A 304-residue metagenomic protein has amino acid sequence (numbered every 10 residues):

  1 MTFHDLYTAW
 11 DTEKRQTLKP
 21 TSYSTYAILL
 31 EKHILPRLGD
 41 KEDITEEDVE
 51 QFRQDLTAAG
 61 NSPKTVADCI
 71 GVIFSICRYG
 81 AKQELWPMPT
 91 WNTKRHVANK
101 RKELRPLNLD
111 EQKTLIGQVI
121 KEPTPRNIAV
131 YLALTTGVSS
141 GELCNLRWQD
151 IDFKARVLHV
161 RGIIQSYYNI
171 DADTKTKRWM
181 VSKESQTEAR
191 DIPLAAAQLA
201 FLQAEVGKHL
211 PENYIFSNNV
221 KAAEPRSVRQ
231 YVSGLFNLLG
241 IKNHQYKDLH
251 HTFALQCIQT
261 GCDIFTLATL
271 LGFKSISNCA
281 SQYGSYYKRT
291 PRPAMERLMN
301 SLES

Functional and structural regions predicted by a protein language model:
H4-Y7, D11-Y79, R101, A222-S227 (+1 more regions): N-terminal core-binding DNA-recognition domain of tyrosine site-specific recombinases/integrases
P63, A67, W86-L146, K154 (+1 more regions): Basic, Lys/Arg- and aromatic-enriched nucleic-acid-binding interface segment
L85-P89, A98-G117, N169-A195, L210-E212: DNA breakage-rejoining catalytic core of tyrosine-based enzymes
E142-C144, H244-Q245, A254, G261-F273: Active-site-proximal segment of tyrosine recombinases
L146-A204: Conserved tyrosine-mediated DNA breakage-rejoining catalytic core shared by Y-recombinases
D150-V157, C262-Q282: Short, polar N-cap/turn motifs at the start of nucleic acid-interacting alpha helices
I164, L271-R297: Catalytic-site neighborhood detector that most strongly recognizes the C-terminal catalytic loop/helix of tyrosine
P193-K242: Active-site/catalytic core of tyrosine-dependent DNA strand-transfer enzymes
